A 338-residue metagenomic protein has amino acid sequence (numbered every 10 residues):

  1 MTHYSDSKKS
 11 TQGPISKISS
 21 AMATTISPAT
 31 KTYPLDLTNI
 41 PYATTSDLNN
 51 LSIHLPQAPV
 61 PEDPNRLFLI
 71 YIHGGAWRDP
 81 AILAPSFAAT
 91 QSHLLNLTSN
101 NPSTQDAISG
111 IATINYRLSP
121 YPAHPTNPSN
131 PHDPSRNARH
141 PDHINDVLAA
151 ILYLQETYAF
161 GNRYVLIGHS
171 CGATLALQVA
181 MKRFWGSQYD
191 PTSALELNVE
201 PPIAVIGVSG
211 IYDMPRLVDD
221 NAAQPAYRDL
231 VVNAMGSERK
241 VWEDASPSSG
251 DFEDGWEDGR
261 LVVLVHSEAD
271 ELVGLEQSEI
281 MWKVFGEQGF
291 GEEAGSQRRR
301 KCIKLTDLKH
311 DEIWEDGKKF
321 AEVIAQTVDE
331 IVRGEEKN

Functional and structural regions predicted by a protein language model:
Y4, G13-P64: N-terminal cap/lid segment of alpha/beta-hydrolase-fold proteins
T25-K31, I203, G210-E253: Mobile cap/lid helix-loop segments that gate and shape the active-site cleft of serine hydrolases
L48-N50, H54-D106: Short, surface-exposed "cap/lid" segments of acyl-processing enzymes
Y71-G74, T113, L264: Structural cue for short, hydrophobic secondary-structure segments
L94-P125: Conserved alpha/beta-hydrolase
P134-Y158: Alpha/beta-hydrolase active-site loop
A149-D220: Primarily recognizes the serine-hydrolase "nucleophile elbow" in alpha/beta-hydrolase and SGNH/GDSL folds
V265, L272-N338: C-terminal catalytic histidine-bearing segment of alpha/beta-hydrolase fold enzymes
